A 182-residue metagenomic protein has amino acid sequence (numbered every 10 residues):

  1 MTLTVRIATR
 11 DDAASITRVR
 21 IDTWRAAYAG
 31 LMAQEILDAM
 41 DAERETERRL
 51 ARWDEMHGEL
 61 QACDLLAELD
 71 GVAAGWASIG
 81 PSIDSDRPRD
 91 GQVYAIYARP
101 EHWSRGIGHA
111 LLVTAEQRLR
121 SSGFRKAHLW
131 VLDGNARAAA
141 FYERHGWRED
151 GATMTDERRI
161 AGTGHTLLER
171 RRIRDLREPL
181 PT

Functional and structural regions predicted by a protein language model:
L3, I7-A13, T17-E101, H109-T114 (+3 more regions): Acetyl-CoA-dependent GNAT
T17, E45-T46, G123, A140-Y142: Intrinsically disordered, low-complexity regions enriched in Ser/Pro/Gly/Gln/His and often acidic
D86, A95, R99-V113, R120-S122 (+3 more regions): Conserved glycine-rich acetyl-CoA-binding loop
G91, R125-T182: C-terminal "cap" of GNAT-fold acetyltransferases
